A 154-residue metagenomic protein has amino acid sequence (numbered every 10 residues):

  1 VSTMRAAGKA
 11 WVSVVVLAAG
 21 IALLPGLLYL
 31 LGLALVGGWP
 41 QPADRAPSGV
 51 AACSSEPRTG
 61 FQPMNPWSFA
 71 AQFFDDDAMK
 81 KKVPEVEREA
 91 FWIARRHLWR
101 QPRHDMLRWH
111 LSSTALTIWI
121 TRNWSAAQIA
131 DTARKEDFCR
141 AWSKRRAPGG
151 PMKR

Functional and structural regions predicted by a protein language model:
S2-R154: Juxtamembrane regions of bacterial inner-membrane/periplasmic proteins, predominantly the peptidoglycan biogenesis
